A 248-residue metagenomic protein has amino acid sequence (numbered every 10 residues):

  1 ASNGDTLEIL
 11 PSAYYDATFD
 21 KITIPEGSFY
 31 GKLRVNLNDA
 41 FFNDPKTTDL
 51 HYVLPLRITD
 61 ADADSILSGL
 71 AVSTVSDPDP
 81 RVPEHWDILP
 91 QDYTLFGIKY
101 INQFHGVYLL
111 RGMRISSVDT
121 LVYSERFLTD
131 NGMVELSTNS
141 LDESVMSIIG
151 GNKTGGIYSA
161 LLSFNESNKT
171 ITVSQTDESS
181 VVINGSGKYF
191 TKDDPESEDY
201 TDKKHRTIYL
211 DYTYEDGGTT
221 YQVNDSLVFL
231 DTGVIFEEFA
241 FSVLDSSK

Functional and structural regions predicted by a protein language model:
A1-T23, K32, D39-K248: Intrinsically disordered, low-complexity regulatory regions in eukaryotic proteins
